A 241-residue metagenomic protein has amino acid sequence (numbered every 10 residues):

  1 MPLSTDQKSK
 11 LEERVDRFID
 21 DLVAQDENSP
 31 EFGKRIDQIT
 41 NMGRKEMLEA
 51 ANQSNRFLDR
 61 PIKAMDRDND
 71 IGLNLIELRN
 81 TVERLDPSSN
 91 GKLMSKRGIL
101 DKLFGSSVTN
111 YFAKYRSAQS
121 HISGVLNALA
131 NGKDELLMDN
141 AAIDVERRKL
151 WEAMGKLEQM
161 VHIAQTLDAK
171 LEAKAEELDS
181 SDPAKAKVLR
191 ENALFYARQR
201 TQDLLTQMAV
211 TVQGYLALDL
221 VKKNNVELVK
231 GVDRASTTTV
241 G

Functional and structural regions predicted by a protein language model:
M1-A142, Q165: Leu/Val/Ala/Ile-rich N-terminal alpha-helices, chiefly Sec-type signal peptides and the beginnings
K10, R17-D20, A141-A186: Charged interaction patches that mediate protein-protein contacts
I71, Y115-A118, I122-A164, L204 (+5 more regions): Amphipathic alpha-helical coiled-coil segments
G91-M94, Y111-S120, K156-S181, Q199-T206 (+1 more regions): Short, Lys/Arg-enriched charge-dense amphipathic segments
K170-G241: Long amphipathic all-alpha helical oligomerization modules
